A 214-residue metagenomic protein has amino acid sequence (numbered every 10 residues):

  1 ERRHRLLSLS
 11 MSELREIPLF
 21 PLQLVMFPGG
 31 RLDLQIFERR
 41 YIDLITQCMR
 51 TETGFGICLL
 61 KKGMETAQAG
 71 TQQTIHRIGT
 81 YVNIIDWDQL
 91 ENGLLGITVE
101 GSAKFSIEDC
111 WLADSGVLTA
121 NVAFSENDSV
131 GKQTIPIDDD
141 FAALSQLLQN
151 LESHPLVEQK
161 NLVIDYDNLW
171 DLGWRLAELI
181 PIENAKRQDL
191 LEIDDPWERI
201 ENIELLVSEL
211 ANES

Functional and structural regions predicted by a protein language model:
L6-S214: N-terminal low-complexity, acidic/polar interaction/targeting segments
